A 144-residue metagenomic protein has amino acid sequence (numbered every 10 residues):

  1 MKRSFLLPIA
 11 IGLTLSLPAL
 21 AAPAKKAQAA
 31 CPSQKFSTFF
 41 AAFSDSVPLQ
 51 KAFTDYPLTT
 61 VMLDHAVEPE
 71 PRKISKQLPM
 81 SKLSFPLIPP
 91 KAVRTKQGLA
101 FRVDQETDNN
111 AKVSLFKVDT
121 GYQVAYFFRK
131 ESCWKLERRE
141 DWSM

Functional and structural regions predicted by a protein language model:
M1-I9: Bacterial N-terminal signal peptides that target proteins for export
P8-S16: Bacterial N-terminal signal peptides
A22-D45: Short, low-complexity N-terminal intrinsically disordered segments enriched in polar/charged residues
F39-A42, L49-V67, I74: Short, well-ordered alpha-helical segments enriched in acidic and aromatic residues
F40, S44-P48, E137-S143: Charged, low-complexity intrinsically disordered segments
L63-D119: Surface-exposed, charged secondary-structure patches
G121-M144: Short beta-strand edge/turn micro-motifs at domain boundaries
